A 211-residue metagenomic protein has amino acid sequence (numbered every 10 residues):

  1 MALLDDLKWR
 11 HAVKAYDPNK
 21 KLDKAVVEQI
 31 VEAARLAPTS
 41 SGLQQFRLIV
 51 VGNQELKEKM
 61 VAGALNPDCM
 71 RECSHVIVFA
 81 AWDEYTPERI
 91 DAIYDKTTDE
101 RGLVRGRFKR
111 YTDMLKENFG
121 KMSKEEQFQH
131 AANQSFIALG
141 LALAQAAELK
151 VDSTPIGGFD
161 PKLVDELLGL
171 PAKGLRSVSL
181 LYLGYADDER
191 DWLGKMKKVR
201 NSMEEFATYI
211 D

Functional and structural regions predicted by a protein language model:
M1-D211: Acidic, surface-exposed loops and disordered segments
